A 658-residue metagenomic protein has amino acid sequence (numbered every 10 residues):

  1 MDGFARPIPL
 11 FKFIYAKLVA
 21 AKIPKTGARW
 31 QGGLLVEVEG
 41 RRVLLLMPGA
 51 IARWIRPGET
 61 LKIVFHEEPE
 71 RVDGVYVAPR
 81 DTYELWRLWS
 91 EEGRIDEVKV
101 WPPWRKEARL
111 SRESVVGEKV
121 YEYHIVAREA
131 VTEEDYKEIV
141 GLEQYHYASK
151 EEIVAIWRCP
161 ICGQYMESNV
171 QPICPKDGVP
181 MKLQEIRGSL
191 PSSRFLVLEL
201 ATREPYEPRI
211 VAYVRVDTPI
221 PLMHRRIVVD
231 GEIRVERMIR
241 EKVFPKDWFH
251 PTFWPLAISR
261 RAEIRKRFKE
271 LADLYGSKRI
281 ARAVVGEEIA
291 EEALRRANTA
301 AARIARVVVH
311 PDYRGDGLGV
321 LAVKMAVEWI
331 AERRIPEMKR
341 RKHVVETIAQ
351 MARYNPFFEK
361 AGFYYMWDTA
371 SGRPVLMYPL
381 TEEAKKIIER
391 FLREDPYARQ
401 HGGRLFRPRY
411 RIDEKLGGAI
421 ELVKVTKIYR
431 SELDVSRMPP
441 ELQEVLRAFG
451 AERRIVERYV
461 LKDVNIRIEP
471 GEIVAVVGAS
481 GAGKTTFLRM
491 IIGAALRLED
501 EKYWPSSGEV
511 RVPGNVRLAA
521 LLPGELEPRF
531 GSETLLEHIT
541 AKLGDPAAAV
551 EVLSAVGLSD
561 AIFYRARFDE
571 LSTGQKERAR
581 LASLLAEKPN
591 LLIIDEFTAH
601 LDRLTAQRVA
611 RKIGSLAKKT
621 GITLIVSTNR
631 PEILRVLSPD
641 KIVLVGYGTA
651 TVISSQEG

Functional and structural regions predicted by a protein language model:
D2-G163, K182-V197, R203-E204, R209-I210 (+3 more regions): Terminal substrate-recognition subdomain of acyl/acetyltransferases
R314-A331: Conserved acetyl-CoA-binding loop-helix of GNAT-fold acetyltransferases
N355, R630-L637: Conserved H-loop
I420, Y459-L461: Conserved structural motif at the start of ABC-family nucleotide-binding domains
P440-E444, F449, I455, V516-E587 (+1 more regions): ABC-family P-loop ATPase nucleotide-binding domains
I473-A479, T485-E551, S638, G646: ABC ATPase nucleotide-binding domain signature region
I593-L604: Walker B catalytic motif
